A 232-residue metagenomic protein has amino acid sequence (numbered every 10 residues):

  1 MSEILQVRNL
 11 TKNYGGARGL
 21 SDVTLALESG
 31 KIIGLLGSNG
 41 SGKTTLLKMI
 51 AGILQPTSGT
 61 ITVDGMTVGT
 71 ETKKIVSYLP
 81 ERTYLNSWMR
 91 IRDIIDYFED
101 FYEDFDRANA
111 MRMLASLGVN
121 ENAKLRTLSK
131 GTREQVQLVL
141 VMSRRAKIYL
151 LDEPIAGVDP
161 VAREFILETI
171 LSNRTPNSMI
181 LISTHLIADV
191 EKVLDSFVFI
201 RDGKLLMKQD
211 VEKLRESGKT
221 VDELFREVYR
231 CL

Functional and structural regions predicted by a protein language model:
S38-G42: Walker A (P-loop) phosphate-binding loop of ABC-type ATPase nucleotide-binding domains
A51: Helix-to-loop junction immediately C-terminal to a conserved catalytic motif
G59-T72: Conserved ABC transporter NBD signature motif
E81-V136: ABC-family P-loop ATPase nucleotide-binding domains
Y149-E153, V158: Catalytic Walker B motif of ABC-type/P-loop ATPase nucleotide-binding domains
R163-P176: Helical segment within the ABC ATPase nucleotide-binding domain
